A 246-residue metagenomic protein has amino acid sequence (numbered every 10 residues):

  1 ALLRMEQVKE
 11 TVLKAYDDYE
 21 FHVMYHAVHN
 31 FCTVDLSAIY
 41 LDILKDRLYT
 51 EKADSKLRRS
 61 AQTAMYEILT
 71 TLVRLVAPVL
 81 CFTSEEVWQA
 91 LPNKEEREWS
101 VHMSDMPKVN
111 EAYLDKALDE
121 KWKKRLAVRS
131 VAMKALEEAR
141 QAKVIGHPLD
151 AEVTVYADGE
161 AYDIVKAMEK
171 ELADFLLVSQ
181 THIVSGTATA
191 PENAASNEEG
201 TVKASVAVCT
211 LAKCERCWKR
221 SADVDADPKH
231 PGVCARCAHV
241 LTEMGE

Functional and structural regions predicted by a protein language model:
A1-E10, D42-A135, A139-D163, H182-S205 (+2 more regions): Acidic, turn-prone loop/beta-hairpin segments
Y16-V23: Short helix-adjacent coil turns
E169-V184: A glycine-rich helix N-cap at a beta->alpha junction
C209-A212, K229: Flanking scaffold residues of small Cys/His-coordinated metal-binding clusters
C214, C234-C237: Short cysteine-rich clusters marking metal-coordination/redox-active sites
R220-D223, V240: Cys/His-rich metal-chelating microdomains
D223-G232: Short linker/helix segments within small regulatory modules
V240-E246: Short metal-binding segments enriched for Cys and/or His
